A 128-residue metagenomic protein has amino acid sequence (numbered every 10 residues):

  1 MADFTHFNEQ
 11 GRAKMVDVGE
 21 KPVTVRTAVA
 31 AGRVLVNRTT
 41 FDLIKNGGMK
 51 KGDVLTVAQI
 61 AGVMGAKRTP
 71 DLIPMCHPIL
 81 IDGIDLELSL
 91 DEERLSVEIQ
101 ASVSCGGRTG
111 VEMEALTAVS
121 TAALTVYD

Functional and structural regions predicted by a protein language model:
M1-L55, I60-H77, D82-D128: C-terminal binding/interaction regions
